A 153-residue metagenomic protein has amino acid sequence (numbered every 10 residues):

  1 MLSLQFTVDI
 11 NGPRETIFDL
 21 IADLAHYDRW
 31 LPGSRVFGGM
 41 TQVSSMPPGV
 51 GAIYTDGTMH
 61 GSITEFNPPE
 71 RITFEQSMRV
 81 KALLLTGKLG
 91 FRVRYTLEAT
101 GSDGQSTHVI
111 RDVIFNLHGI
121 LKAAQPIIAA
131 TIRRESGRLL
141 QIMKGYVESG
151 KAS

Functional and structural regions predicted by a protein language model:
M1-S44, S153: Hydrophobic ligand-binding cavity/cleft-lining segments
S3-Q5, G57-G61, K88-R94: Short, surface-exposed coil-to-beta transition loops
T7-N11, S62, T96-E98: Generic structural detector for well-ordered beta-strands
V8, D56, F74-Q76, Y95 (+1 more regions): Preference for bulky hydrophobic residues occupying beta-strand positions in well-ordered beta-sheet regions
R29, G38-T86, H108, I142-K151: Glycine-rich portal/gate segments that line the openings of hydrophobic small-molecule binding cavities
K81-R138: Beta-strand/loop substructures that line and gate deep hydrophobic ligand-binding cavities in soluble
